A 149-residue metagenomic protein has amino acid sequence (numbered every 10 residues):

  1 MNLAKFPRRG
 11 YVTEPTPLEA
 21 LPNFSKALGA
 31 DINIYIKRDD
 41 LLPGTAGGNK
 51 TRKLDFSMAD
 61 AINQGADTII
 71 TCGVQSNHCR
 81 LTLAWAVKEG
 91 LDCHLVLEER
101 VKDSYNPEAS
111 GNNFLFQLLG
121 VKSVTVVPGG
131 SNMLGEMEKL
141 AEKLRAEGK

Functional and structural regions predicted by a protein language model:
M1-K149: PLP-dependent amino-acid enzyme catalytic core
